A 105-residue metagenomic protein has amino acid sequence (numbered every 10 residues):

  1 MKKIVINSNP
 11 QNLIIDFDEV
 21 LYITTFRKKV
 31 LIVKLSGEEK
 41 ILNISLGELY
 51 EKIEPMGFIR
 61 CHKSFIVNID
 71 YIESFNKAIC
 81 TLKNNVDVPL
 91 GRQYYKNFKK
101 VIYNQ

Functional and structural regions predicted by a protein language model:
M1-Q105: Basic, polyanion-interacting recognition surfaces, primarily in bacterial LytTR/OmpR-type DNA-binding effector domains
